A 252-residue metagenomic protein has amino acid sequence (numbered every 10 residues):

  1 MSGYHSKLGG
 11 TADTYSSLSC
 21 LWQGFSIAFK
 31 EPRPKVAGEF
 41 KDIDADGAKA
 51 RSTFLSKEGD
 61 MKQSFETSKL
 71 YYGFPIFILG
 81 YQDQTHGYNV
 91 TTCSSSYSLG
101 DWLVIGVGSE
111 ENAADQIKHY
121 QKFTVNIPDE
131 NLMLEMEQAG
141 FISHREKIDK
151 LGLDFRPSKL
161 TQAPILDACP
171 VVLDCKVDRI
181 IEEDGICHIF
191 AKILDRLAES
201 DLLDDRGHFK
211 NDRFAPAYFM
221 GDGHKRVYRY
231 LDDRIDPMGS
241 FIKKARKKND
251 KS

Functional and structural regions predicted by a protein language model:
G3, G9-G10, G24, G38 (+1 more regions): Residue-identity detector for glycine
Y4-H5, D13-Y15, D42: Intrinsic-disorder-associated, low-complexity terminal segments enriched in Asp/Asn/His/Tyr and depleted of Lys/Arg
S6-K7, P32, I43-A45: Short linear segments in intrinsically disordered or otherwise low-structure-confidence regions
S52-S252: Basic, polyanion-binding surface patches
